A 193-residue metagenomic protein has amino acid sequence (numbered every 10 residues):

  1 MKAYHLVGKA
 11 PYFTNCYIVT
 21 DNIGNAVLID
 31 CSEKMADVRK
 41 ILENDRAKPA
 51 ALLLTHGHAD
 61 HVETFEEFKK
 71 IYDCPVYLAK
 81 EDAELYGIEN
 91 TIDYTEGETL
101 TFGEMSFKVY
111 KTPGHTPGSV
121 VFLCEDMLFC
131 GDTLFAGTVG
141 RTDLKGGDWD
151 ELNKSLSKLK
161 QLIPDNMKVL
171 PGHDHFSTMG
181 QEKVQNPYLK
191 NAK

Functional and structural regions predicted by a protein language model:
M1-D45, V121-G131: Conserved beta-strand hairpin/beta-sheet module of binuclear metal-dependent hydrolase folds, prominently
K2-H5, I18, T99-L123: Core dinuclear metal-dependent hydrolase active-site scaffold
G8-T14, I18, N22-I23, K80 (+2 more regions): Active-site-proximal loop/helix segment associated with metal-binding centers of metalloenzymes
G24, E33, A59, D82 (+4 more regions): Short, glycine/acidic-enriched loop or turn micro-motifs at the edges of active sites
L28-D30, A50-H58, V76-K80, T112-G114 (+2 more regions): Active-site neighborhood of phospho(di)ester-bond hydrolases with catalytic His/Asp-centered motifs
E33-S106, P187-Y188: Active-site HxH/HxHxD metal-binding segment of metal-dependent hydrolases
E81-A83, E98-L100, M105, H115 (+2 more regions): Conserved catalytic scaffold of divalent metal-dependent phosphoesterases
K111, P117-K193: Metallo-beta-lactamase
